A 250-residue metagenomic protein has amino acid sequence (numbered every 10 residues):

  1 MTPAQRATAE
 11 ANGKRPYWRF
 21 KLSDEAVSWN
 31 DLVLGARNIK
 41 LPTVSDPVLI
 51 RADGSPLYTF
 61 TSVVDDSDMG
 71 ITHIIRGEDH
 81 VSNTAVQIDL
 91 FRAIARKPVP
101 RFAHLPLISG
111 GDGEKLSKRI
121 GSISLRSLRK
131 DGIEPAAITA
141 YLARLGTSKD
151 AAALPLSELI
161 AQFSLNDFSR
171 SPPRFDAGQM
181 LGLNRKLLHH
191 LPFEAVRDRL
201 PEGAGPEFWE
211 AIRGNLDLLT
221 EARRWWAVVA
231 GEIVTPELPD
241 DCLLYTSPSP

Functional and structural regions predicted by a protein language model:
M1-L116, S124: Active-site cores that bind ATP or allylic diphosphates and position pyrophosphate for catalysis
I94-A95, R101-P236: Catalytic adenosine-cofactor/nucleotide-binding cores of aminoacyl-tRNA synthetases and other
Y245-P250: Conserved small/polar residues in nucleotide/adenosyl-binding loops
